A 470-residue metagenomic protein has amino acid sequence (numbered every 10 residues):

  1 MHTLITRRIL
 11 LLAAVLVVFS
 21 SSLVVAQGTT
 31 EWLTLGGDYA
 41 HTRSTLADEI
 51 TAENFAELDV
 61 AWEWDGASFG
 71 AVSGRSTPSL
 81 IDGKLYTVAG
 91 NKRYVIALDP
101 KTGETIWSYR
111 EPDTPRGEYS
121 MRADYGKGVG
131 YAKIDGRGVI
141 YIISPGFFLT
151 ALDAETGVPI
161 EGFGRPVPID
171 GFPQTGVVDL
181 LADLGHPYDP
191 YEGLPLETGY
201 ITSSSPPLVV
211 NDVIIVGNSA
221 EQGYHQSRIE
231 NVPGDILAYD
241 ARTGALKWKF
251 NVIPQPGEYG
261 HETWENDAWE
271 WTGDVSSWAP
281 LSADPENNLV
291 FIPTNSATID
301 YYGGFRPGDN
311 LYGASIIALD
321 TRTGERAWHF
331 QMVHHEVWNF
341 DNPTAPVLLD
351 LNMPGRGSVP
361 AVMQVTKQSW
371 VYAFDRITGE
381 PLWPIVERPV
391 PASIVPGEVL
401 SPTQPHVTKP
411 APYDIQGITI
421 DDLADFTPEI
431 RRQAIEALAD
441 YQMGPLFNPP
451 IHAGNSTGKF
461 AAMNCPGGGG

Functional and structural regions predicted by a protein language model:
H2-L12: Bacterial N-terminal signal peptides that target proteins for export
L11-S22: Bacterial N-terminal signal peptides
Q27-F69, L80: Mature N-terminal segment immediately following signal peptide/propeptide cleavage in secreted/periplasmic
W32-G36, A71-Y94, S120-F148, G199-R228 (+5 more regions): Repeat-blade elements of multi-bladed beta-propeller folds
L46, T51, S282-E286, L438-Q442: Conserved oxyanion/phosphate-binding beta-strand-loop segments in alpha/beta enzyme cores
E53-A67, V95-Y119, D135-G136, L149-E197 (+6 more regions): Extracytoplasmic/lumenal domain signature
Y86, V359, P412-G470: PEST-like low-complexity, intrinsically disordered acidic/proline/serine-rich tracts that flank trafficking/processing
D235, A392-L423: A surface-exposed, glycine/aromatic-enriched loop/edge motif typical of exported proteins
